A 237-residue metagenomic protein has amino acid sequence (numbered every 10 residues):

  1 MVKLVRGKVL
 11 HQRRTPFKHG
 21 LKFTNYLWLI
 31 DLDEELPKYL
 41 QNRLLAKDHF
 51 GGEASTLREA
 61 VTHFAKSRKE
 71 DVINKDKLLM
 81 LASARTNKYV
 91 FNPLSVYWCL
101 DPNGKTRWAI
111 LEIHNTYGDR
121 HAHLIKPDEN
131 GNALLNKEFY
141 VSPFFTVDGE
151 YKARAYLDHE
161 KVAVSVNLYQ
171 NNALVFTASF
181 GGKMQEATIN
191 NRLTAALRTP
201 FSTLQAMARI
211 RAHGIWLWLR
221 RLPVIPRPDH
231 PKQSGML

Functional and structural regions predicted by a protein language model:
M1-L237: Mature, function-bearing regions of proteins
